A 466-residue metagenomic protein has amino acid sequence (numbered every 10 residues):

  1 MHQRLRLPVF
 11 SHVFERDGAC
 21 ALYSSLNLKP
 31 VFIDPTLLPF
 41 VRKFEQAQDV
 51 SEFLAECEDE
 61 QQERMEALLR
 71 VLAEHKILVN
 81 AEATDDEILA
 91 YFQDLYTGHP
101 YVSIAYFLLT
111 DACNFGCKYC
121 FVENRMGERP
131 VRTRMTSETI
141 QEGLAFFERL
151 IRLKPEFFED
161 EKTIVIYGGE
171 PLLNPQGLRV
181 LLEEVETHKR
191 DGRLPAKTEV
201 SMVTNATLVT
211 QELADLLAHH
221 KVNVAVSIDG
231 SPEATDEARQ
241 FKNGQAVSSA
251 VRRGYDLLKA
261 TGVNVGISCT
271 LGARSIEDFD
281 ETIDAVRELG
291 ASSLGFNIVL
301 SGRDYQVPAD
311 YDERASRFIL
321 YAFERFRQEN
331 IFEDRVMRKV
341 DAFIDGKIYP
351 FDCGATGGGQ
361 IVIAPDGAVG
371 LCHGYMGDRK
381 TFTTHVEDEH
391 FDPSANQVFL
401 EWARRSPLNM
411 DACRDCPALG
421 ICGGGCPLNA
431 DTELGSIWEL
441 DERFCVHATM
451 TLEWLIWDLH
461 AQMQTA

Functional and structural regions predicted by a protein language model:
M1-F44: Acidic, low-complexity/disordered tracts enriched in E/D and polar residues
L5-P8, M376-A466: Flexible mid-to-C-terminal extensions adjoining Fe-S/redox cofactors in radical SAM and related proteins
S25, I363-A364: Short, acidic, Ser/Thr-enriched surface-loop or helix-capping motifs
P30, V369-G370: Hydrophobic "anchor" residues
V31-Y106: Long, charge-rich, low-complexity alpha-helical segments
H99-P100, I104-T139: Canonical Radical SAM [4Fe-4S] cluster-binding loop centered on the CxxxCxxC motif and its immediate flanking residues
I140, L144-Y167, N174-V299: Radical SAM/AdoMet-radical enzyme domain recognition
E237-R252, D256-G357, D366, M376-H385: Radical SAM enzyme [4Fe-4S]-AdoMet core and its adjacent flexible, acidic and glycine-rich loops/tails across
